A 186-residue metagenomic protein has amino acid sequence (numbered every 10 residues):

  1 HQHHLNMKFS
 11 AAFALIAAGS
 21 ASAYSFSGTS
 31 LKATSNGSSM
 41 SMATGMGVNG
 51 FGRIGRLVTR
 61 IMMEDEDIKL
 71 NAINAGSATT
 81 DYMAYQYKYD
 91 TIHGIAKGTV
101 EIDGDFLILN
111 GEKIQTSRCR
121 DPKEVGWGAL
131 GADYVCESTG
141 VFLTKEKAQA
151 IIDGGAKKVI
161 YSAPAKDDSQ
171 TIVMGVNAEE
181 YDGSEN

Functional and structural regions predicted by a protein language model:
H1-N6, A33-S41: Short, Lys/Arg-enriched N-terminal segments with co-localized hydrophobic residues within the first ~10-30 amino acids
Q2-H3, A23, A84-K88: Intrinsically disordered, low-complexity N-terminal regions enriched in serine/proline/glycine with scattered basic
K8-K32: N-terminal chloroplast transit peptides
S10, T34, G55-V58: Small/flexible residues
F26-G37, M46-G47, F51: Short N-terminal segments immediately surrounding and downstream of signal-peptide cleavage
S41-N186: N-terminal Rossmann-like NAD(P) cofactor-binding subdomain of oxidoreductases, focused on the glycine-rich
